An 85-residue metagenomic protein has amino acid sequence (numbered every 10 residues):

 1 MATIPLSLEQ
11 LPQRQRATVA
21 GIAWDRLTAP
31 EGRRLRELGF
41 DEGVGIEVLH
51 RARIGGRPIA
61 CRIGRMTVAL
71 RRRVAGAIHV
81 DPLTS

Functional and structural regions predicted by a protein language model:
M1-A23, D81: SH3-family beta-barrel domains
L8, L35-G39: Short, surface-exposed secondary-structure edge patches
Q15-R16, R53-S85: C-terminal structural segments of small proteins and small subunits
T28-R34, I54: Short alpha-helix capping/helix-loop boundary micro-motifs
E47: Feature captures the catalytic cores and cofactor-binding loops of soluble hydro-lyases/lyases that act on carboxylate
